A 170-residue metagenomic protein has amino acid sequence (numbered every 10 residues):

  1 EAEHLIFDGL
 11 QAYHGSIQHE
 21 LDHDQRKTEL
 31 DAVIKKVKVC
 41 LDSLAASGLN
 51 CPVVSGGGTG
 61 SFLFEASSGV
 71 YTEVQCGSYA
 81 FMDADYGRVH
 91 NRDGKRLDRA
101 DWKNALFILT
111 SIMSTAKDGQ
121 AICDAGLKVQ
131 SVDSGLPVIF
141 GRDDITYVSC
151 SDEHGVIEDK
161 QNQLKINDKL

Functional and structural regions predicted by a protein language model:
E1-K95: Active-site loop/helix belt of alpha/beta enzymes
M82-L164, K169: Charged (often Lys/Glu-rich) extended helix/loop segments that serve as interaction or gating elements
